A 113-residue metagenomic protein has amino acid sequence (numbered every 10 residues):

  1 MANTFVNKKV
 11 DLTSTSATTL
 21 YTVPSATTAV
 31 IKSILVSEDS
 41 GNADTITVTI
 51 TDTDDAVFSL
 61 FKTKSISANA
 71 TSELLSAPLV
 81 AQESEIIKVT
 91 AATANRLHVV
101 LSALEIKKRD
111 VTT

Functional and structural regions predicted by a protein language model:
M1-A29, S33, T90-T113: C-terminal interaction-tip segments
T19, D44, F58-K62, S72 (+1 more regions): Short beta-strand segments
V36-G41, A92: Short solvent-exposed strand-capping/beta-turn motif centered on an Asx-Ser/Thr pair
E38, D52, E105-K107: Beta-strand elements of well-folded, non-transmembrane domains
A43, Q82-S84, R96: Extracellular Ig-like/FN3 beta-sandwich strand-entry sites
T47-T51, V100-S102: Beta-strand signatures of extracellular beta-sandwich domains
T51-I86: Intrinsically disordered, low-complexity Pro/Gly/Ser/Thr-rich segments with frequent PxxP/GP/PP motifs and embedded
